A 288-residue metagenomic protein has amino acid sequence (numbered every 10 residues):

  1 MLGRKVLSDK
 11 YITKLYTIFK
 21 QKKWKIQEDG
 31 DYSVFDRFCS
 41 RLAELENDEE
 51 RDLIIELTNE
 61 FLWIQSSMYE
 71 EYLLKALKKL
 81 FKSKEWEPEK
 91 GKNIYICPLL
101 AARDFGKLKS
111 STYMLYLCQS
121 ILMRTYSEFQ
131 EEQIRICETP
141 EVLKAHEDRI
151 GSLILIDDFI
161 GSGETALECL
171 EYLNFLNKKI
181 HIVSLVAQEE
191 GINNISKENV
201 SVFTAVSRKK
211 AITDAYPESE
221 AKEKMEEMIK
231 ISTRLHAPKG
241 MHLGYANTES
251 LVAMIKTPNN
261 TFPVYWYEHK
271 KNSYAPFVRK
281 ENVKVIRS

Functional and structural regions predicted by a protein language model:
L2-L62, S66-K107, L117-I121, E168-S288: PRPP-dependent phosphoribosyltransferase catalytic core
Y95, S152-I154: Structural motif
K107-G151, G161-E168: Short, glycine/charge-rich flexible loops or terminal/linker lids adjacent to PRPP-binding catalytic cores
D157-F159: Active-site metal-binding loops of divalent metal-dependent hydrolases
